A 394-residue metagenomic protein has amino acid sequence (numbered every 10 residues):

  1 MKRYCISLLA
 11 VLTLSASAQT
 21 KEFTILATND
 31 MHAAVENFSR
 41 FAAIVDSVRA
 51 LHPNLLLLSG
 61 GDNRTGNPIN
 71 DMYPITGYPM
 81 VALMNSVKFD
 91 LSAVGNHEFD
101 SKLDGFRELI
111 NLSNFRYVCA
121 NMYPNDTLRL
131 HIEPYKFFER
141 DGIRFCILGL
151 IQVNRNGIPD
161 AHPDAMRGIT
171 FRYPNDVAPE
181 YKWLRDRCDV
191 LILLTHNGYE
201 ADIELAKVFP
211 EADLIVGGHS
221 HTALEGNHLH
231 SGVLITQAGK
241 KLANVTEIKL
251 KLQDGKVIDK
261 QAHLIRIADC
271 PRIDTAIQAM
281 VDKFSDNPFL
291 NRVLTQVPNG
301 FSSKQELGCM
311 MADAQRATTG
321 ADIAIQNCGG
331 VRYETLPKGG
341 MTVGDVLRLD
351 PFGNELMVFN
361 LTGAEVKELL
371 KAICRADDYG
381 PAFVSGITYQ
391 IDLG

Functional and structural regions predicted by a protein language model:
M1-E22: Bacterial Sec-dependent N-terminal signal peptides
L14, H52-P53, F284-P288: Short, flexible coil/linker elements and helix-boundary hinge sites characteristic of intrinsically disordered
Q19-R272, Q305-A314, A324, C374-A382: Acidic, metal/ion-coordinating pockets
K21, N29-A33, T65-I69, L205 (+1 more regions): Solvent-exposed loop/linker segments at secondary-structure transitions that flank or connect catalytic domains
